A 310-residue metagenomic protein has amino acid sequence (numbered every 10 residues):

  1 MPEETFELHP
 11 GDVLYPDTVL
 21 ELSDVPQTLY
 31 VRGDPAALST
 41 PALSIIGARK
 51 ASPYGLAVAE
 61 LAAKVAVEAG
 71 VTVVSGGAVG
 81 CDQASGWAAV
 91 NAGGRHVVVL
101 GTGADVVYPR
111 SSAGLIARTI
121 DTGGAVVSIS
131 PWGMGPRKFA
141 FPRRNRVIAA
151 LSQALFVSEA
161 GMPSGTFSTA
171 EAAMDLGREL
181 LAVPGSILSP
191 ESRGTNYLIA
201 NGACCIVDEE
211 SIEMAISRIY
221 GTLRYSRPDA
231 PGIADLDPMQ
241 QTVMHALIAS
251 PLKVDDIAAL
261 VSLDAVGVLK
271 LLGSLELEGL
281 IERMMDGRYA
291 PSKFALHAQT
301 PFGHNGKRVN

Functional and structural regions predicted by a protein language model:
P2-N310: Glycine-biased, small-residue-rich flexible motifs in mid-sequence functional cores and linkers
